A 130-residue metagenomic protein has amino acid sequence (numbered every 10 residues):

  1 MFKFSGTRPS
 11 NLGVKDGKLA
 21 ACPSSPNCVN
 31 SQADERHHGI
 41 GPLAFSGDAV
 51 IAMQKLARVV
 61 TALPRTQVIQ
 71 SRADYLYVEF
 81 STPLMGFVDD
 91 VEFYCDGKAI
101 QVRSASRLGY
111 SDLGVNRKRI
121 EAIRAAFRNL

Functional and structural regions predicted by a protein language model:
M1-L130: Ser/Thr-rich, low-complexity intrinsically disordered terminal regions
